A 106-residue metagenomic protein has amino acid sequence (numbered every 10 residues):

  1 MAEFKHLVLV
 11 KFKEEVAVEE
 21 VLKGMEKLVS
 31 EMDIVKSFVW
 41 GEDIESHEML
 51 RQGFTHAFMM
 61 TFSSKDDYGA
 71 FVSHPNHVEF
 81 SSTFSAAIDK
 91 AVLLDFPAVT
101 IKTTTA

Functional and structural regions predicted by a protein language model:
M1-T55, S63-P75, F96-A106: Short S/T/G/P-rich N-terminal loop/turn motif that feeds into the first structured element of a domain
G24, T83, A87: Residues that form generic nucleotide/phosphate-binding pockets
G41, D89-K90: A short, amphipathic edge element
T61-F62, A87: Conserved catalytic core of Hanks-type protein kinase domains
V72, S81-F84: Short, flexible helix/strand-to-coil boundary loops that buttress conserved ligand/catalytic motifs in alpha/beta
